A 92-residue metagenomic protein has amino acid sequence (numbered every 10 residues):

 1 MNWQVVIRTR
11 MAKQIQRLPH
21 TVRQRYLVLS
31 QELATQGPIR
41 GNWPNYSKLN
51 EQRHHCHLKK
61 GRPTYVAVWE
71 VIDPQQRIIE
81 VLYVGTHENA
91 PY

Functional and structural regions predicted by a protein language model:
M1, Q52, P63: Exposed loop/turn and edge beta-strand positions of beta-sandwich/beta-sheet ligand-binding modules
M1-Q31: Arg/Lys-rich, positively charged N-terminal/basic patches that mediate binding to nucleic acids
Q4, K13-R17, H57-Y92: Enriched for short, Lys/Arg-rich terminal
E32-K60: A short, surface-exposed loop/turn module that caps and links secondary-structure elements
